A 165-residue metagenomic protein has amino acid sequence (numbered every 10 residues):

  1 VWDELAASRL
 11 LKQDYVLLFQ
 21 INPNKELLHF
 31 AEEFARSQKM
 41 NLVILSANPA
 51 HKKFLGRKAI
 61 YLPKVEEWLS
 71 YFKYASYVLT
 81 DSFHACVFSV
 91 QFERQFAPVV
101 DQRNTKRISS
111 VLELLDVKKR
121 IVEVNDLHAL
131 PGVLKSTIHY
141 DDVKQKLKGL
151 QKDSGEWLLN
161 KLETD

Functional and structural regions predicted by a protein language model:
V1-D165: Active-site anion-handling motifs in enzyme catalytic cores
